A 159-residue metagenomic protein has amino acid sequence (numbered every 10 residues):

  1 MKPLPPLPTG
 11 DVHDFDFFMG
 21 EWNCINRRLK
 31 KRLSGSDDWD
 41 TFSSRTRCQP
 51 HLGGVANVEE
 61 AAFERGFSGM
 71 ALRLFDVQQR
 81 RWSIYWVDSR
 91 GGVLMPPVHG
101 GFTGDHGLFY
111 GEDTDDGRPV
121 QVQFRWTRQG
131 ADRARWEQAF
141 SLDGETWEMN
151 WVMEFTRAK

Functional and structural regions predicted by a protein language model:
M1-K159: Hydrophobic small-molecule pocket/channel-lining residues, especially in calycin-type beta-barrels
